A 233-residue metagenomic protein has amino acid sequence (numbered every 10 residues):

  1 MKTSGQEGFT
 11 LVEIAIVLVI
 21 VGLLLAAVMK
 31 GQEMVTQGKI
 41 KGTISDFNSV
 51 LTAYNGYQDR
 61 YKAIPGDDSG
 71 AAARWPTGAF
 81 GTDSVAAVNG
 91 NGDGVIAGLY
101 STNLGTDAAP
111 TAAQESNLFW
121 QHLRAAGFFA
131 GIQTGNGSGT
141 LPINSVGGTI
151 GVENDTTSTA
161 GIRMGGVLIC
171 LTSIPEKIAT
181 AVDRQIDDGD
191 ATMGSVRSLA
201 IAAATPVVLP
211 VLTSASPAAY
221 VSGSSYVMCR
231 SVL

Functional and structural regions predicted by a protein language model:
M1-K2, A130: Solvent-exposed, charged interface segments at domain starts and junctions
K2-T36, I40-S49: N-terminal single-pass transmembrane signal-anchor helix
M29, D59, A191: Residue-level signal for pocket-adjacent positions within structured domains
D59-S69: Extended amphipathic alpha-helical segments with heptad-repeat/coiled-coil character used for oligomerization, fusion
D67-L233: Low-complexity, acidic interaction segments enriched in glycine
